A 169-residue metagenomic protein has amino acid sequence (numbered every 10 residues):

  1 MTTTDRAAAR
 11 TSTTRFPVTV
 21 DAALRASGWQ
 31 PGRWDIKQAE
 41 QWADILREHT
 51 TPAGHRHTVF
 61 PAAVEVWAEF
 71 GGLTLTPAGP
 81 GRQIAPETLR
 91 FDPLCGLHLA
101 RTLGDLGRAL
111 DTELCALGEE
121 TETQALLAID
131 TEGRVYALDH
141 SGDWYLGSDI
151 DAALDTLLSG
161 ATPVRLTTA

Functional and structural regions predicted by a protein language model:
M1-Q124, T168-A169: A surface-exposed partner-binding patch
H98-L99, T123-L127, S141-A152: Short, surface-exposed beta-strand/loop "edge" segments at domain boundaries and coil↔beta transitions
I129-E132: Short acidic-glycine loop/turn motifs at beta-strand connectors
V135-H140: Short, compact, well-ordered microdomains
G142-T168: Compact, glycine/acidic-enriched structural inserts
